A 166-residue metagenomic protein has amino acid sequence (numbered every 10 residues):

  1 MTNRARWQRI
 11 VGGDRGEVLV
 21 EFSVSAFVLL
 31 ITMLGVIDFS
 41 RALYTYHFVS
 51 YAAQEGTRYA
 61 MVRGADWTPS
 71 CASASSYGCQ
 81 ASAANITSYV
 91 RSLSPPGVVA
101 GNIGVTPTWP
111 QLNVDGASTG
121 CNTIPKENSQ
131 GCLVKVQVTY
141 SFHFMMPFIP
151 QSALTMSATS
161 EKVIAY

Functional and structural regions predicted by a protein language model:
T2, W67, Q137-Y166: Low-complexity, S/T/G/P-rich flexible repeat/linker segments used as non-globular hinges and stalks within
T2-V90: Alpha-helical assembly-interface signal, strongest on the long, hydrophobic N-terminal helix that forms
S23, S129-G131, Q151: Transmembrane beta-barrel outer-membrane domains
V28, P96, F148-Q151: Hydrophobic residues in alpha-helical membrane-spanning segments
Y51, T57-Q137, Y166: Short amphipathic secondary-structure patches
